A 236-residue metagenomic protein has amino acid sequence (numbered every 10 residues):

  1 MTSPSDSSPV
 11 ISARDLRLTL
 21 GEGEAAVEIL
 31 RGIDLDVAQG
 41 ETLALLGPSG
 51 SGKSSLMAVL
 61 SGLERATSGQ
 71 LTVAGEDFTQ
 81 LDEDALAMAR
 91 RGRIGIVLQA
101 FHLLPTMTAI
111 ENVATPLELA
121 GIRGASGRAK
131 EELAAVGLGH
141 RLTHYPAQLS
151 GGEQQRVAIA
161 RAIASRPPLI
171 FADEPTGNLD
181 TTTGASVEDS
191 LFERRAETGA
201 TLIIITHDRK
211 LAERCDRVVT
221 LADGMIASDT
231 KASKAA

Functional and structural regions predicted by a protein language model:
M1-T19, A227-A236: ABC-family P-loop ATPase nucleotide-binding domain
P9-R214, V218-L221: ABC family nucleotide-binding domain
V218-T230: H-loop (His-switch) and adjacent beta-strand-loop-beta switch element of ABC-type ATPase nucleotide-binding domains
